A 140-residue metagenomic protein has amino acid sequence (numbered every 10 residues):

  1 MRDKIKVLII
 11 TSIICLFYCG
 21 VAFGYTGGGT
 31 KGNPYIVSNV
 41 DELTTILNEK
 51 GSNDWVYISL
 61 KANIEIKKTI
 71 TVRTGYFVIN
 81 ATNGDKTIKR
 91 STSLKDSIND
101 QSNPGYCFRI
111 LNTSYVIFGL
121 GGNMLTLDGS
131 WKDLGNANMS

Functional and structural regions predicted by a protein language model:
M1-I9: Bacterial N-terminal signal peptides that target proteins for export
T11-S12, A22: Cleavable N-terminal signal peptides
Y25-K61: Acidic Gly/Asp/Thr-rich repetitive segments characteristic of extracellular carbohydrate-active and adhesion proteins
T26-G27, L43-G51, I66-R73, R90 (+3 more regions): Short, T/G/N/S-enriched strand-turn elements that build extracellular solenoid repeat scaffolds
S38-E42, W55-Y76, N83-L94: N-terminal extracellular ligand-recognition/capping segment immediately after the signal peptide
Y76-M139: Right-handed parallel beta-helix/beta-spiral solenoid domain characteristic of secreted/periplasmic
